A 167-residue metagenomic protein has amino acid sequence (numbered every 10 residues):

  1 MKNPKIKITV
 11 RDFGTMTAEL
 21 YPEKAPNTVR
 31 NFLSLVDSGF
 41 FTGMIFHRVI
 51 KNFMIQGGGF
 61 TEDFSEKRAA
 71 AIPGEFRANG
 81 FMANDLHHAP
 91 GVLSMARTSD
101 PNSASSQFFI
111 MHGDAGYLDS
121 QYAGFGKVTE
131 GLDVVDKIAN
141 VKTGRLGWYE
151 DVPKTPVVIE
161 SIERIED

Functional and structural regions predicted by a protein language model:
M1-D167: Cyclophilin-like peptidyl-prolyl cis-trans isomerases
